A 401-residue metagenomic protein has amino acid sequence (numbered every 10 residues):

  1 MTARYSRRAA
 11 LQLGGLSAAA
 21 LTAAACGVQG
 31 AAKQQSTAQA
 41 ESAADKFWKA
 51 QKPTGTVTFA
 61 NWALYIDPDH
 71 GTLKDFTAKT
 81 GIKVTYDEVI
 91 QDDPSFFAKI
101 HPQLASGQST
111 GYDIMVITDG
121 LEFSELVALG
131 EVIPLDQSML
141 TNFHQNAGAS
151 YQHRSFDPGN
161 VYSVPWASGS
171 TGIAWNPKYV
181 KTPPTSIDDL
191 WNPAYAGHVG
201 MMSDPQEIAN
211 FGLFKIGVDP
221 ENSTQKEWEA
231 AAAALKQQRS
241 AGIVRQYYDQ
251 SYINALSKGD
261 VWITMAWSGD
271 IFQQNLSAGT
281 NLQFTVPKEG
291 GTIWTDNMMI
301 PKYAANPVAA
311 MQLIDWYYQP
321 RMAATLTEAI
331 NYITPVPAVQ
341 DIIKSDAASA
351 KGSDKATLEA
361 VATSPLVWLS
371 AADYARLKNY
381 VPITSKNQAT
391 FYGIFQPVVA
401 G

Functional and structural regions predicted by a protein language model:
M1-L21: N-terminal secretory signal peptides and thylakoid transit peptides that target proteins across membranes
G27-Q35: Bacterial lipoprotein signal-peptidase II cleavage site
E41-L121: Early extracytoplasmic/lumenal segment of secretory-pathway proteins
W48-K49, Q108-M115, I133-G172, H198: A structural signal for short loop-to-beta-strand junctions that line the ligand-binding cleft of periplasmic/secreted
G172-Y179, L213-G217, W294-P307, T325-A329: A bilobed periplasmic-binding-protein/Venus flytrap-type ligand-binding module shared by bacterial periplasmic
G200-D204, I208, G212, P220-P287: Ligand-binding pocket segment of bilobal, Venus flytrap-like solute-binding proteins
P301-Y374: Mature extracytoplasmic/periplasmic domains
P365-G401: Conserved C-terminal helix/tail region of periplasmic/extracytoplasmic solute-binding proteins
